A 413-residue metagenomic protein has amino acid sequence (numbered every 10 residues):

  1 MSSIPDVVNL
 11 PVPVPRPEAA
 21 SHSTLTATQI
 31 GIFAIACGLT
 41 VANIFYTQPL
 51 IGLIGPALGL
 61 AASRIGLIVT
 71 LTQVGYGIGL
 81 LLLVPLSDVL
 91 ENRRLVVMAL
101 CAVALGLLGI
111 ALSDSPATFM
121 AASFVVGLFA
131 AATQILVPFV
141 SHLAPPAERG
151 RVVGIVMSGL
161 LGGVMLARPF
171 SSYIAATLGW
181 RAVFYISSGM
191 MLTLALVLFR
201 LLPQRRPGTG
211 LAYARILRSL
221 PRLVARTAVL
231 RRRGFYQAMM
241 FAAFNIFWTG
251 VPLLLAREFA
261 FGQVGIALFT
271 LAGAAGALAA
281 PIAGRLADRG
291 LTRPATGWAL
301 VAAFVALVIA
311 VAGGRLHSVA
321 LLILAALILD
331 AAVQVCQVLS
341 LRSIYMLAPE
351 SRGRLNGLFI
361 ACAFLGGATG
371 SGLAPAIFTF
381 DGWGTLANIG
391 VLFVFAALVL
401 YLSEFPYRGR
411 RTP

Functional and structural regions predicted by a protein language model:
P15-T24, L202-F235: Juxtamembrane intracellular "pre-TM" segments in multi-pass secondary transporters
I78-P116: Conserved MFS/SLC helix-loop-helix module at the cytosolic interface between two early adjacent transmembrane helices
L80-E91, A279-T292, F378: Helix-to-loop junctions at the C-terminal end of transmembrane segments in multipass secondary transporters
R94-L108, S188, P294-I309, V391: Structural signature of the two symmetry-related core transmembrane helices
T118, E148, G154-L202: Helix-loop-helix hairpin linking two adjacent transmembrane segments in secondary transporters
A122-L160: Cytoplasmic helix-loop-helix junction between adjacent transmembrane helices in 12-TM secondary transporters
R293-S340: C-terminal transmembrane helical hairpin of 12-TM major facilitator-type secondary transporters
M346-W383, I389-G390: A late C-terminal transmembrane helix in Major Facilitator Superfamily
